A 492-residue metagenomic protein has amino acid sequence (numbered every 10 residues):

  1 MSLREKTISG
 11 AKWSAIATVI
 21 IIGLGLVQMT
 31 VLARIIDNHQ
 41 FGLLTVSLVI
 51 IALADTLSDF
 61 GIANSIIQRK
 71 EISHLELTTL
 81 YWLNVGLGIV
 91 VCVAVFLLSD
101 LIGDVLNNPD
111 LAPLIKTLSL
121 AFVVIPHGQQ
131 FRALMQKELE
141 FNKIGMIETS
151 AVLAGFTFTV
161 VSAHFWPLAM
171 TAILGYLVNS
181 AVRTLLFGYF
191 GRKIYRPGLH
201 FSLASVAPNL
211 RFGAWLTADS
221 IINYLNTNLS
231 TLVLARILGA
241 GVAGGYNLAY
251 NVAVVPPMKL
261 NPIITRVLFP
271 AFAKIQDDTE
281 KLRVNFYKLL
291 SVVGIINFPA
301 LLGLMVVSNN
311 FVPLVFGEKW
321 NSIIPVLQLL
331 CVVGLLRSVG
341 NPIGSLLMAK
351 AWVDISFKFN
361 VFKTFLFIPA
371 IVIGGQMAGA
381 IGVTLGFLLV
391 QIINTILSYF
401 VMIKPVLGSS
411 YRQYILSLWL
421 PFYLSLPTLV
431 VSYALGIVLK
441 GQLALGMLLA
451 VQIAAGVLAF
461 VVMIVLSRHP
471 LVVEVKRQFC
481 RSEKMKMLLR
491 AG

Functional and structural regions predicted by a protein language model:
M1-L26, N64-T79, L111, N142-G145 (+4 more regions): N-terminal membrane topogenesis motif
M1-L3, T7, N142, L185-T227 (+3 more regions): Interhelical loop/hinge segments that connect adjacent transmembrane helices in multipass membrane
L3-F60, G86-S99, K116, A121 (+6 more regions): Signature of the first transmembrane helix
R4, I8, S65-H74, V124-E148 (+6 more regions): Membrane-interface junctions at transmembrane-helix termini in multi-pass inner-membrane proteins
I22, W82-N107, P113, T157-V161 (+6 more regions): Alpha-helical transmembrane segments of multi-pass membrane transport and lipid-handling proteins
D55-H74, Q136-K137, A249, A253-N297 (+1 more regions): Helix-loop junctions and terminal segments of transmembrane helices in multi-pass membrane transport/translocation
A112-S119, M146-K193, P208-F212, L248-Y250 (+5 more regions): Hydrophobic alpha-helical transmembrane segments
V406-S409, Y414, Y433-G492: Membrane-proximal transmembrane or re-entrant/amphipathic helices at the cytosolic face
